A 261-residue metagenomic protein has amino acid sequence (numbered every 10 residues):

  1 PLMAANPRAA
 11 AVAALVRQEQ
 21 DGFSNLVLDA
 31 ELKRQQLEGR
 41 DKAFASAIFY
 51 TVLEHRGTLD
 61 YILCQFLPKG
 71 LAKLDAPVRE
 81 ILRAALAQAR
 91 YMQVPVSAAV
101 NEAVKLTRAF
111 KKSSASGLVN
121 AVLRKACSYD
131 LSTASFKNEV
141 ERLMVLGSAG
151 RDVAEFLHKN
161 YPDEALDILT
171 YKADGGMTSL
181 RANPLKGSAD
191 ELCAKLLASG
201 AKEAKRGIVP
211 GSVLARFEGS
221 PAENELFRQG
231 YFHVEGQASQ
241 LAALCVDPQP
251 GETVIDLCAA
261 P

Functional and structural regions predicted by a protein language model:
P1-E223: Class I Rossmann-like S-adenosyl-L-methionine
A85-L86, A242-V246: Buried hydrophobic packing segments
T178, Q240, E252: Glycine-centered loop/turn positions within well-structured domains that cap or flank conserved ligand/cofactor-binding
N224-E225, L244-P250: Glycine-rich helix-loop-beta junction characteristic of Rossmann-like nucleotide cofactor-binding loops
L226-Y231: Class I SAM-dependent methyltransferase Rossmann-like catalytic core, especially the SAM/SAH-binding loop
V234-L241: A glycine-rich, Thr/Ser-enriched phosphate-binding loop motif common to dinucleotide/cofactor-binding enzymes
G251-C258: Conserved class I S-adenosyl-L-methionine
P261: Conserved SAM/SAH-binding loop
